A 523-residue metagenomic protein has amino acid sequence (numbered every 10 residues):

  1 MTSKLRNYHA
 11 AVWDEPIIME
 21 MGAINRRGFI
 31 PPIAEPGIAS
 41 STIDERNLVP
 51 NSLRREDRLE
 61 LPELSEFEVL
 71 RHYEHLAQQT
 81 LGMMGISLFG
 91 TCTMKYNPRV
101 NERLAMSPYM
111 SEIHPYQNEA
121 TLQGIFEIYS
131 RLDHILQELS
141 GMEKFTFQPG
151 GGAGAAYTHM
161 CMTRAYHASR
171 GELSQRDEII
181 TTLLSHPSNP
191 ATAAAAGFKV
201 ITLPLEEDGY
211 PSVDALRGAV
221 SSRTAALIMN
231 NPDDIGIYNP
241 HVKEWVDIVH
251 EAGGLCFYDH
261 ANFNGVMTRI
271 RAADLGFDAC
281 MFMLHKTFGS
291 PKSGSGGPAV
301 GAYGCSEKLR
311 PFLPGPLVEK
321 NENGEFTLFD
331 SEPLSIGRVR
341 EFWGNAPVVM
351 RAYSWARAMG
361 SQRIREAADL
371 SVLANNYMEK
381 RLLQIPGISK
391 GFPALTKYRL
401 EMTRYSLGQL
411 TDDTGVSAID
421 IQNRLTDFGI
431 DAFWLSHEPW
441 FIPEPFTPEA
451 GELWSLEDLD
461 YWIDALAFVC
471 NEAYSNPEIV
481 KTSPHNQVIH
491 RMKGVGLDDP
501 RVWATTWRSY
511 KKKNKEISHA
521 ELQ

Functional and structural regions predicted by a protein language model:
M1-E143, C161, A168-G171, I270 (+3 more regions): Non-catalytic terminal extensions of PLP-dependent enzymes
S87-M94, A153-A155, G294-G301, E341-V349: FAD-binding core of FAD-dependent oxidoreductases, characterized by glycine-rich FAD pyrophosphate-binding loops
G124, G154-F326, G415-V416, P443-E444: Conserved PLP-enzyme active-site core in the AAT-like
F145, I201, F257, C280 (+2 more regions): A local structural micro-motif
T146-G151: Long, charged, glycine-rich C-terminal linkers/tails
E207, G236, W343, R365 (+1 more regions): A short glycine-/small-residue-rich loop at the edge of a beta-strand within enzyme catalytic domains
